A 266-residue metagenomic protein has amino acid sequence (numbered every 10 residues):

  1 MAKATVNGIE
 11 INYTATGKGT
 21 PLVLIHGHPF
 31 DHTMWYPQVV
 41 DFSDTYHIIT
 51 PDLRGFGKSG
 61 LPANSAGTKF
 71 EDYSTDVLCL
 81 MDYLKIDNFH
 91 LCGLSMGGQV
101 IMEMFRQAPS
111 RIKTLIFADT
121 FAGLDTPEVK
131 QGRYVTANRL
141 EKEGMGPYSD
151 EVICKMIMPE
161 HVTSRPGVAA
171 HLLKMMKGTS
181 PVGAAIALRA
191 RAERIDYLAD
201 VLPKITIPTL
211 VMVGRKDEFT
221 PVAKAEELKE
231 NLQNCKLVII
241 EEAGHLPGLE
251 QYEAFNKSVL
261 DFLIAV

Functional and structural regions predicted by a protein language model:
M1-L22, D44-Y46, D82, I86-D87 (+2 more regions): Alpha/beta-hydrolase fold catalytic core
N7, Y36-G93, A108, K257: Active-site loop/oxyanion-hole signature of alpha/beta-hydrolase fold enzymes
G27-F30, S95: Active-site glycine-rich loops that stabilize anionic/oxyanionic intermediates across multiple enzyme folds
Q99-Q107, R111-S149: Flexible "cap/lid" loop of the alpha/beta hydrolase fold
D125-Q131, K142-K204: Conserved alpha/beta-hydrolase catalytic His-Asp/Glu region
I205, V211-V213, D217: Short beta-strand/loop motif that positions the catalytic acidic residue of the alpha/beta-hydrolase fold
E218-K224: Conserved alpha/beta-hydrolase "acid-adjacent" motif
C235-V266: Catalytic active-site module of serine/aspartate enzymes centered on a nucleophile-bearing elbow/loop
